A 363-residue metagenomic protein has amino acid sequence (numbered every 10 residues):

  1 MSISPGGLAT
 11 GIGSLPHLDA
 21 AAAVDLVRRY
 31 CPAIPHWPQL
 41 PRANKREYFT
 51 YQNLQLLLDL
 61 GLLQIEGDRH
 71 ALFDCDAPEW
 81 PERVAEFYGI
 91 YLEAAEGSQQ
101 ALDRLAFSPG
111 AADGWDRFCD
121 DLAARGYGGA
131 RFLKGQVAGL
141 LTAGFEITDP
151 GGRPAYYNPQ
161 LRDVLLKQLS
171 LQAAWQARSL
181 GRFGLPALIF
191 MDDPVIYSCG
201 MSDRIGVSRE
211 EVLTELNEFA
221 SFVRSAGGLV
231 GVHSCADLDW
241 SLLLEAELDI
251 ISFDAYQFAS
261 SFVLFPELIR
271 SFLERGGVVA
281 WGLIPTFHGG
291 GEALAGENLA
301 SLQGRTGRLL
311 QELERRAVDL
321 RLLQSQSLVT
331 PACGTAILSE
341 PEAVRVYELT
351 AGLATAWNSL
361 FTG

Functional and structural regions predicted by a protein language model:
M1-Y157, G277, E312, S325 (+1 more regions): Alpha/beta catalytic barrel-like cores
W37-L40, K134-A138, F190-D192, G231-C235 (+3 more regions): A cross-family glycoside hydrolase active-site/sugar-binding cleft signature
D103-D120, P159-W175, S301-L309: Glycine-rich anion/phosphate-binding loops
C119, A123, A177, L216-S225 (+4 more regions): Surface-exposed amphipathic alpha-helices with a cationic face
G126-R131, G181-P186, E274, V318-S325: Short helix-terminating capping/connector loops at secondary-structure junctions
G135, P154, Q160-P266: Active-site loop segments of alpha/beta catalytic cores
T142-I147, Y197-M201, G290: Short acidic/His/Gly/Ser-rich catalytic and metal-binding motifs that mark active-site loops of diverse hydrolases
D249-T362: Catalytic-face loop-and-helix region of soluble metabolic enzyme cores
